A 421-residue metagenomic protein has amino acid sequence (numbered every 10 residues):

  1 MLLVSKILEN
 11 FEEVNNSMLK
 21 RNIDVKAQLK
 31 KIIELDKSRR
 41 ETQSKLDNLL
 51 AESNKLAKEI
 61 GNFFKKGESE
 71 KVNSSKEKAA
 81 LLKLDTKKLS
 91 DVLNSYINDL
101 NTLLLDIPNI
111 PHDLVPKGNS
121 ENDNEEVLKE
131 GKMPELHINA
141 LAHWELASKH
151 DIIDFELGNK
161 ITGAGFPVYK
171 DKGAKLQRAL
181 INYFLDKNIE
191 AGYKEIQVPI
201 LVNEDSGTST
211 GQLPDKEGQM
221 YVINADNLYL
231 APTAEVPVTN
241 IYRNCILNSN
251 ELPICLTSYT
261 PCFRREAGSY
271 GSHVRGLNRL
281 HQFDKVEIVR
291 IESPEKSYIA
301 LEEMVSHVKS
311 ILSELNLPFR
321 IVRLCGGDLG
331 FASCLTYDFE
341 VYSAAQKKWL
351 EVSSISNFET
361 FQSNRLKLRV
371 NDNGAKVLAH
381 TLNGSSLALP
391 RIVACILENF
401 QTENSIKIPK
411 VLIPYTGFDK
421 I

Functional and structural regions predicted by a protein language model:
M1-P134, I152, E156: N-terminal alpha-helical targeting/anchoring segments
K26, K129-I421: TRNA-recognition modules of translation machinery and tRNA-sensing kinases, especially anticodon-binding
